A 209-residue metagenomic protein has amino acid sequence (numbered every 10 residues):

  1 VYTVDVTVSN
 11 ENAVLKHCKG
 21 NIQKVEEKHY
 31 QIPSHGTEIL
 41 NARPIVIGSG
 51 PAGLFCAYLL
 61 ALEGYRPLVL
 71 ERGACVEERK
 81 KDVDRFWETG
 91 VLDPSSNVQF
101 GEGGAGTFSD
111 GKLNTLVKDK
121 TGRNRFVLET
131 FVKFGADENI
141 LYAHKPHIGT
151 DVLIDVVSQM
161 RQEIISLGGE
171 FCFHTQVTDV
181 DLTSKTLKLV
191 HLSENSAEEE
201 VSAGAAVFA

Functional and structural regions predicted by a protein language model:
V1-A42: Extreme N-terminal leader/targeting segments of oxidoreductases
V1-Y2, V6, E78, D84-E170 (+1 more regions): Conserved N-terminal/central alpha/beta ligand/cofactor-binding core
G36-A52, L68-L70: Beta1/beta-strand and adjacent pyrophosphate-binding region of the FAD-binding site in flavoprotein oxidoreductases
L40-A42, N195-A205: Core beta-strand elements of the Rossmann-like FAD/NAD(P) dinucleotide-binding domain in flavoenzyme oxidoreductases
I47, F208-A209: Redox-cofactor binding/interface segments in oxidoreductases and associated redox assembly factors
L59-L60: Aromatic pocket-lining residues of Rossmann-like dinucleotide-binding sites
Y65-R72, V76: Short beta-strand "acidic-cap" motif of Rossmann-like dinucleotide-binding folds
